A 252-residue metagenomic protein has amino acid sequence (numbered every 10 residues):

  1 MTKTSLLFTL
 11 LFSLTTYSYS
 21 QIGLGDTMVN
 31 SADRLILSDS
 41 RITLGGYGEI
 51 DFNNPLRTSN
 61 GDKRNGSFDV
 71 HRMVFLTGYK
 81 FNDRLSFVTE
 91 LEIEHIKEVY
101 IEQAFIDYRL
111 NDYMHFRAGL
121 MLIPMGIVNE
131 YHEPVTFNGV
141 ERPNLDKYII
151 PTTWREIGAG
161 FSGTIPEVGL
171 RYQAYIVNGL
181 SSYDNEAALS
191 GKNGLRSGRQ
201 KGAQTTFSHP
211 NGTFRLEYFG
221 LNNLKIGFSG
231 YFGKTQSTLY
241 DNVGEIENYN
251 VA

Functional and structural regions predicted by a protein language model:
M1-S5, E167: Positively charged n-region of N-terminal signal peptides that target proteins for export
F8, F12, S18-E49: N-terminal periplasmic/intermembrane-space "pro-region" immediately following the signal or transit peptide
T16-Y17, L239: A generic structural signal for short coil/turn motifs at secondary-structure boundaries
Q21-T27, D33-R34, V128, L145-I149 (+2 more regions): Surface-exposed, low-hydrophobicity segments enriched in Gly/Pro/acidic/Ser residues that characterize the mature
I22-L24, N60-D62, A104-R109, N129-Y131 (+3 more regions): Outer-membrane beta-barrel pore domains
D33-P55, R64-S182, S208-L224: Outer membrane beta-barrel
S59-K63, E90-E92, P143-K147, G198-G202 (+1 more regions): Extracellular loop and loop/strand-boundary signature of outer-membrane beta-barrel proteins
G179-A252: Surface-exposed beta-loop-beta
